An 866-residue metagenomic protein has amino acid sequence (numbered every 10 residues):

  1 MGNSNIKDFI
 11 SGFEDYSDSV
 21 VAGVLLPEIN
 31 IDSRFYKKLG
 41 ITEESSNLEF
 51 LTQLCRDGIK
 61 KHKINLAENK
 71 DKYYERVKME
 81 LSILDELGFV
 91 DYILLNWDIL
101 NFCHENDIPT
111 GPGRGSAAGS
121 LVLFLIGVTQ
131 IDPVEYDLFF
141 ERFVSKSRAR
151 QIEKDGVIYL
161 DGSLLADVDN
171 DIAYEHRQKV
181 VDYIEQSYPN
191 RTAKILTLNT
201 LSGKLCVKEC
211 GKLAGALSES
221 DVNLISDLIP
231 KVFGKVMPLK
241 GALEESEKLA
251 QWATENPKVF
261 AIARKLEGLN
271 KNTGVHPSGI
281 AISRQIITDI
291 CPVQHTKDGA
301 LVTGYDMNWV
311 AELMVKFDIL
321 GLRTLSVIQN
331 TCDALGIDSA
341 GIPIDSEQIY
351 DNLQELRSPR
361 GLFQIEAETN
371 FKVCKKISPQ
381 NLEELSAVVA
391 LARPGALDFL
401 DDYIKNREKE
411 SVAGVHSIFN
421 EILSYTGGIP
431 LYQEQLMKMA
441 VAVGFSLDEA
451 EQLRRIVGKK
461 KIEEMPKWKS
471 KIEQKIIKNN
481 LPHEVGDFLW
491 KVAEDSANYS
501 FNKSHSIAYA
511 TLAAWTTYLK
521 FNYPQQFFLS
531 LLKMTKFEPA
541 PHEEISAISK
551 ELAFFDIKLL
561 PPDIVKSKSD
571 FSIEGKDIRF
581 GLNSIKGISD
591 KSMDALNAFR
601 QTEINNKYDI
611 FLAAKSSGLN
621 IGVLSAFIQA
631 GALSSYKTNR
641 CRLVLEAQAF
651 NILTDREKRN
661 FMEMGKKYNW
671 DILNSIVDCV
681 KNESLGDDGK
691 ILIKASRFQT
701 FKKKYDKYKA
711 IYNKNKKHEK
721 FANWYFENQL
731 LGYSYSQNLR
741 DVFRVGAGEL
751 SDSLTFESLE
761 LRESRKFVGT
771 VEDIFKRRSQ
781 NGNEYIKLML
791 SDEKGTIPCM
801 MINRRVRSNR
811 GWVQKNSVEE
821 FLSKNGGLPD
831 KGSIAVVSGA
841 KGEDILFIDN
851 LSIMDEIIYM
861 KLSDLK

Functional and structural regions predicted by a protein language model:
G2-I6, I10-K866: Noncatalytic, beta-rich nucleic-acid-contacting surfaces in large DNA/RNA-processing enzymes
